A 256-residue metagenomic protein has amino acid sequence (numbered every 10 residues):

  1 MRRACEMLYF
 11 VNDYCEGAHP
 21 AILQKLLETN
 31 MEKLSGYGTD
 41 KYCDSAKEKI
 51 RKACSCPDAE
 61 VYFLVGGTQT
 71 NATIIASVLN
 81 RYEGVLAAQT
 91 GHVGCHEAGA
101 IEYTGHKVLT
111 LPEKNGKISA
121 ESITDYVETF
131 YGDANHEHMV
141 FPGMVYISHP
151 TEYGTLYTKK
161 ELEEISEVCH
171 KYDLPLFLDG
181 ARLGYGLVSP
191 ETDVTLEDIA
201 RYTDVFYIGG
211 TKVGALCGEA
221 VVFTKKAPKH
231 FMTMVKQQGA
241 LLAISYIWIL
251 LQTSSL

Functional and structural regions predicted by a protein language model:
R2-L256: Conserved PLP-enzyme active-site core in the AAT-like
